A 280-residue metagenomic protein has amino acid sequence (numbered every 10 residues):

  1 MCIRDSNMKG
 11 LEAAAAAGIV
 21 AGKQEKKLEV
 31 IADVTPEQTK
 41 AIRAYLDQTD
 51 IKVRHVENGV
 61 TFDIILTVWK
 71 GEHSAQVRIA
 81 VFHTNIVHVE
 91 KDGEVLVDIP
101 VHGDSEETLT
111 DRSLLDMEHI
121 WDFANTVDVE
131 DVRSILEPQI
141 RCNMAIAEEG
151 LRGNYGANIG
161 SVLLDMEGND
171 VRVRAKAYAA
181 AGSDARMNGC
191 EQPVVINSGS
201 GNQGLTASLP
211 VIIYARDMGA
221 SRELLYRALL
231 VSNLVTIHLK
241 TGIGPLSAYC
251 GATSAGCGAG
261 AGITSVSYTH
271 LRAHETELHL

Functional and structural regions predicted by a protein language model:
M1-D5, T269-L278: Conserved small/polar residues in nucleotide/adenosyl-binding loops
R4-E57, I64, V68: Early transmembrane hairpin of solute transport permeases
I19, G204-R222, A261-S267: Alpha-helical support elements that line or immediately flank enzyme active sites and cofactor-binding pockets
E29-V34, E223-L234, L271-H274, L280: Beta-strand segments within the central parallel beta-sheet cores of soluble alpha/beta enzyme folds
L46-G189: Signature of multi-pass transmembrane helix bundles
A185-I196, T236-L246: Glycine/charged-rich beta-loop-alpha catalytic/anionic-binding loops adjacent to active sites
V194-S208, A252-S254: Conserved phosphate/anionic-ligand binding catalytic regions in large, soluble enzymes, centered on
